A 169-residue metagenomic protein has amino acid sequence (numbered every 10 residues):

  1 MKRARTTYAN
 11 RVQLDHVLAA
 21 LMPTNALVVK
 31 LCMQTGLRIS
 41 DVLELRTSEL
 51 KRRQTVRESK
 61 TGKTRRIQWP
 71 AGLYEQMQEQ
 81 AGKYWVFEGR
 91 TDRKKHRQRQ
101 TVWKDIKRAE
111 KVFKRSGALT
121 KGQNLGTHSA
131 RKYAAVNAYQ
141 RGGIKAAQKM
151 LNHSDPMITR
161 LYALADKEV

Functional and structural regions predicted by a protein language model:
M1, Y8, Q68, G72 (+1 more regions): DNA/chromatin major-groove-contacting recognition/catalytic segments
M1-L14, E88-K94: Flexible interdomain linker/hinge and immediately adjacent N-terminus of the catalytic tyrosine-recombinase domain
T7-T35, I39: Basic, Lys/Arg- and aromatic-enriched nucleic-acid-binding interface segment
R11-Q13, T35, L43-E75: Conserved tyrosine-mediated DNA breakage-rejoining catalytic core shared by Y-recombinases
A19, K104-K145, K149: Short, basic (Lys/Arg/His-rich) helix/loop patches that form interaction surfaces in the mid-to-C-terminal regions
C32, L43, Q148-K149: The alpha-helix within a helix-turn-helix
S48-R52, G143-A163: Short, polar N-cap/turn motifs at the start of nucleic acid-interacting alpha helices
S59-Q78, K83-R108: C-terminal catalytic core of Y-nucleophile DNA break-rejoin enzymes
